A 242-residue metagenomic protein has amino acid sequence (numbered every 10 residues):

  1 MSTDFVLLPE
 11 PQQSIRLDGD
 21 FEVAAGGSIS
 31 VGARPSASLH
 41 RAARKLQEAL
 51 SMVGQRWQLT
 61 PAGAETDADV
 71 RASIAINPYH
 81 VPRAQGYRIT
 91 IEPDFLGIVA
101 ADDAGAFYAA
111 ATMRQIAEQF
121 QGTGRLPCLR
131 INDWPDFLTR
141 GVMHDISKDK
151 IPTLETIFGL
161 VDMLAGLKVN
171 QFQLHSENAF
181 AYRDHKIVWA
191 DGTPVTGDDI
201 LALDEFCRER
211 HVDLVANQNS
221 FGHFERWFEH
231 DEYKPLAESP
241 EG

Functional and structural regions predicted by a protein language model:
M1-R140: Contiguous, structured surface segment used for ligand recognition
F137-G242: Substrate-binding cleft of carbohydrate-active enzyme catalytic domains
